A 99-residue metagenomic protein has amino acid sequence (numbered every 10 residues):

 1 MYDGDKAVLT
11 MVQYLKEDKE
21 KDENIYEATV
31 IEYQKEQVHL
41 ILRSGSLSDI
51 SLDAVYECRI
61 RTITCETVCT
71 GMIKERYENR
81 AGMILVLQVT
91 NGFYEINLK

Functional and structural regions predicted by a protein language model:
M1-K99: Structured alpha-helical
